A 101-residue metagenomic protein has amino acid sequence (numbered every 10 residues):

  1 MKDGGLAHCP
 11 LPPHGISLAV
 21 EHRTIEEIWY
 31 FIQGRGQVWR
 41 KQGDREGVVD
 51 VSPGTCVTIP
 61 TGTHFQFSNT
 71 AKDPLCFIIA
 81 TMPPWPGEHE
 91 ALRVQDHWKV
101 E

Functional and structural regions predicted by a protein language model:
M1-E21, I25-E26: A short glycine-rich, His/Asp/Glu-containing loop-to-beta-strand
G5, Q66-E101: Double-stranded beta-helix
L11-P13, F31, V51, I59: Hydrophobic residues in beta-strands and at strand termini
L18-V20, V38-W39, I59, F65-K72 (+1 more regions): Short beta-strand His + acidic residue motifs that chelate non-heme Fe in jelly-roll/DSBH and cupin folds
T24-Q37, Q42: Glycine- and acidic-residue-biased ligand/ion/polar-headgroup-sensing regions
Q37, R45, P86: Flexible, glycine-rich phosphate/dinucleotide-binding loops and adjacent beta-alpha linkers at cofactor/substrate
G43-T61: Short acidic-glycine-tyrosine-enriched beta hairpin
